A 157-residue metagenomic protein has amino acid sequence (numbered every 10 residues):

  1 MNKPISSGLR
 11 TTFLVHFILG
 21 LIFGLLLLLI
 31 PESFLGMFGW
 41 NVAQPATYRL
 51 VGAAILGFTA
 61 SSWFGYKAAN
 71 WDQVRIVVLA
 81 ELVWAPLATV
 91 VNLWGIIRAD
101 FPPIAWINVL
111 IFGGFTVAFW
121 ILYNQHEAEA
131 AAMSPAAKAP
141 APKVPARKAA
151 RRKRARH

Functional and structural regions predicted by a protein language model:
M1-S6: Short, Lys/Arg-rich, polar N-terminal cytosolic tail immediately upstream of the first transmembrane signal-anchor
G8-T12, G20-A46: Membrane-helix boundary elements
I18-L26, Q44-K67, L79-V90: Core segments of alpha-helical transmembrane spans in multipass integral membrane proteins
F38-A46, R75-V77, D100-I111: Non-cytosolic membrane-interface motifs at loop->transmembrane helix junctions
S62-V74, I96-I97: Juxtamembrane helix-break-helix junctions at the cytosolic face of small multi-pass alpha-helical membrane proteins
V90-I107, N124: Membrane-helix boundary connector in multi-pass membrane proteins
G114-S134: Membrane-water interface at the C-terminal end of transmembrane alpha helices
A130-R151: Short, highly charged, low-complexity non-transmembrane loops/tails of multi-pass membrane proteins
